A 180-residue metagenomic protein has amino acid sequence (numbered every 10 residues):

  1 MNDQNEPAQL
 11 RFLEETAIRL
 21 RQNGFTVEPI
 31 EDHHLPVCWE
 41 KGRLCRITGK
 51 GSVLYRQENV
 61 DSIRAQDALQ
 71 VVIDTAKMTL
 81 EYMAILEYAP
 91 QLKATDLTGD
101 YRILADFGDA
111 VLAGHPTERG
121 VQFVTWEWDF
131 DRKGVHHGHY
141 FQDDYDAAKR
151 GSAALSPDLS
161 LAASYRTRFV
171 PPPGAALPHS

Functional and structural regions predicted by a protein language model:
N2-I18, Q22-F25: Short Lys/Arg-enriched alpha/beta "domain-start" segment
E28-D32, P36, K41-R43, T75-V124 (+1 more regions): Short N-terminal "domain-start" leader segments that mark the transition from disordered tails or signal peptides into
W39-I85: Long, continuous compositionally biased terminal/linker segments
G42-L44, T48-G51, A110-H139, L155: Short aromatic-glycine-(Arg/Gly/Cys) micro-motifs in beta-strand/loop hairpins
Q57-A65, R132-D146: A short, exposed loop/beta-hairpin motif centered on an aromatic-Gly-Thr core
V72, Y140-D158: A short, charged, amphipathic alpha-helix used as a generic interaction element across diverse proteins
G134, P157-Y165: Short, solvent-exposed secondary-structure capping/transition elements
R166-S180: Charged/polar low-complexity intrinsically disordered segments, enriched in acidic residues
